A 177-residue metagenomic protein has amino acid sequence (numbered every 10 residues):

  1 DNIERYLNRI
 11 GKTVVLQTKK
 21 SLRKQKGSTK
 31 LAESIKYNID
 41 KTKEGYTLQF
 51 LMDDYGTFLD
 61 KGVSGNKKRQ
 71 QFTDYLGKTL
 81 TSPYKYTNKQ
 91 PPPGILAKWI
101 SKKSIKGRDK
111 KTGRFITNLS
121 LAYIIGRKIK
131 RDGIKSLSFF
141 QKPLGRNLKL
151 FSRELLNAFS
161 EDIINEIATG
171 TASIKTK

Functional and structural regions predicted by a protein language model:
D1-L51: Charge-rich, low-complexity N-terminal segments
K30-K177: Charged, low-complexity interaction tracts
